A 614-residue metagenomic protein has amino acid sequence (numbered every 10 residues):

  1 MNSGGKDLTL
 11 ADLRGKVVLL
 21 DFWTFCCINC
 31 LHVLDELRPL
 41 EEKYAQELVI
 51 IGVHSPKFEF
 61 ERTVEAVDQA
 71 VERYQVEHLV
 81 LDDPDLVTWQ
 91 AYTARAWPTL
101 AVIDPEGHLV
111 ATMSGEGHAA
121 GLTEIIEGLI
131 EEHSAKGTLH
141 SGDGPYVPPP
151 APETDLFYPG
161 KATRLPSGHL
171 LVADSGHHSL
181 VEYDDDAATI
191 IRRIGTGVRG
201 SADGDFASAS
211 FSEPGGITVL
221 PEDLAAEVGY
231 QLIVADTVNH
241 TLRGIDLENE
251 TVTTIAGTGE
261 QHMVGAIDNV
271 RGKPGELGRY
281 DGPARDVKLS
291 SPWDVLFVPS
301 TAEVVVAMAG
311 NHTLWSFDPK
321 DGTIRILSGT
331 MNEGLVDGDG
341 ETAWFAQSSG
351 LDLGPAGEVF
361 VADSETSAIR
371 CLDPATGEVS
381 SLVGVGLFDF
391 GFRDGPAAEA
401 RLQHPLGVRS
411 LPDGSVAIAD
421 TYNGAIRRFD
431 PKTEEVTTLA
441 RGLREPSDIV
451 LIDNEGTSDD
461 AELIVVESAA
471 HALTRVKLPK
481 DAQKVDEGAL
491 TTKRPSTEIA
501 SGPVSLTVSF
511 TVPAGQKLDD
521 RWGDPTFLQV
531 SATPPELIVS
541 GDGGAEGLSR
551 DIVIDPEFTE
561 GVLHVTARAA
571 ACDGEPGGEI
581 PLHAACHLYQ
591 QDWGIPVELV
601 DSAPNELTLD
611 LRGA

Functional and structural regions predicted by a protein language model:
M1-V18: A short beta-strand-turn-helix
F22-R38, K517-L518: Conserved redox-active cysteine motifs that mediate thiol-disulfide chemistry, especially di-cysteine Cys-X(1-2)-Cys
L31-R73, P84-T88: Structural microenvironment flanking redox-active thiols in thiol-disulfide oxidoreductases
D68-W97, A101-I103: Short, internal strand/loop/helix patches that form the active-site neighborhood or redox-interaction surface
D104-R164, D481-A482: Thiol-/selenol-based redox modules, centered on thioredoxin-like and closely related oxidoreductase domains
L139-G160, G176, A187-G216, T251-S291 (+4 more regions): Gly/Pro-rich loop segments of beta-rich domains
R164-S167, V219-V228, F297-T301, L353-A356 (+2 more regions): Residue-level detector of Asp-centered blade-edge/turn motifs that repeat once per structural unit in beta-propeller
A188-I191, E213, L478-A614: Extracellular/lumen-exposed scaffold segments
